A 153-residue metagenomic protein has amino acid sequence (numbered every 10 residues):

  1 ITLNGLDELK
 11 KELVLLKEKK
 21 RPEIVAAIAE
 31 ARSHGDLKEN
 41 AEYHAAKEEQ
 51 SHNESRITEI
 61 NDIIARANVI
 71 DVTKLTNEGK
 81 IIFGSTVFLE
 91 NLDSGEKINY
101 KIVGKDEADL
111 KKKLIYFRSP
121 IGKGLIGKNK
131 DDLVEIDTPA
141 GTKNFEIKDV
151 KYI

Functional and structural regions predicted by a protein language model:
I1-L6, Y43, Y100-K101, F145 (+1 more regions): Broad hydrophobic/π-residue packing in well-ordered secondary structure
I1-V14, E18-T58: N-terminal cationic and glycine-rich segments that engage phosphates or anionic surfaces
K11, R32, I64-A65, K97 (+2 more regions): Residue-level signal for pocket-adjacent positions within structured domains
L16-K19, A27, A31-H34, I60-I70 (+3 more regions): Conserved, well-folded catalytic cores of nucleic-acid-processing and energy-transducing macromolecular machines
I28, E54-I57, N61-I64, G84 (+2 more regions): A general secondary-structure boundary signal
H44-L75, G79: Internal alpha/beta loop-helix hairpins
E49, F145-E146: Short amphipathic alpha-helical leader/targeting segments
I70-F145, K151: Non-DNA-binding regulatory cores of transcription-related proteins, predominantly C-terminal effector-binding
